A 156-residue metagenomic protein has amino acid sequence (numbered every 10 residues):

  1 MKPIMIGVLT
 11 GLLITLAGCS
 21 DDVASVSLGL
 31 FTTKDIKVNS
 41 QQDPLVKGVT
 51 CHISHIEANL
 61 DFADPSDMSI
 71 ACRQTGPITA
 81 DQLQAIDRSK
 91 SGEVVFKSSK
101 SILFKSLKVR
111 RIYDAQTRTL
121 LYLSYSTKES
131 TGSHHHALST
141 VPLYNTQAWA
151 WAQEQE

Functional and structural regions predicted by a protein language model:
K2-L9: Sec-dependent signal peptide recognition, specifically the positively charged N-region followed immediately by
T15-G18: C-terminal motif of bacterial Sec signal peptides marking the signal peptidase cleavage site
D22-A71: N-terminal secretory signal peptides
Q41-D43, I56, T75-P77, T127-K128 (+1 more regions): Generic structural motif
T50-Q116: Mature extracytoplasmic domains of secretory-pathway proteins
T117-E156: C-terminal partner/receptor-binding element of secreted or periplasmic proteins
